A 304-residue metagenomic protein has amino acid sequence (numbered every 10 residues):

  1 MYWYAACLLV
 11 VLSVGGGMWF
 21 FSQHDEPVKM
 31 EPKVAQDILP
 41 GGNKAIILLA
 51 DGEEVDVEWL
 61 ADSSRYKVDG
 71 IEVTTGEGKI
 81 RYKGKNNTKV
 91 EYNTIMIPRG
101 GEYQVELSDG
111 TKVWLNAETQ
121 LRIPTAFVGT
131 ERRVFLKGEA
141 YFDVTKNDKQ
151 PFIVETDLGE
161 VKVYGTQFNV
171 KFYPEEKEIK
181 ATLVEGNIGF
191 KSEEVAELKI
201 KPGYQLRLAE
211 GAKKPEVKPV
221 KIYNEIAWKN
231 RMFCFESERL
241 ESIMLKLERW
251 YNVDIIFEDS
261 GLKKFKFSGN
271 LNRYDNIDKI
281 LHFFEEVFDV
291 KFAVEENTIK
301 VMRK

Functional and structural regions predicted by a protein language model:
M1-A5, G15-K304: A residue-level detector for the "anchor" residue at the start of short, highly conserved motifs
V11: Active-site-proximal cofactor/substrate-binding loop regions of enzyme domains
